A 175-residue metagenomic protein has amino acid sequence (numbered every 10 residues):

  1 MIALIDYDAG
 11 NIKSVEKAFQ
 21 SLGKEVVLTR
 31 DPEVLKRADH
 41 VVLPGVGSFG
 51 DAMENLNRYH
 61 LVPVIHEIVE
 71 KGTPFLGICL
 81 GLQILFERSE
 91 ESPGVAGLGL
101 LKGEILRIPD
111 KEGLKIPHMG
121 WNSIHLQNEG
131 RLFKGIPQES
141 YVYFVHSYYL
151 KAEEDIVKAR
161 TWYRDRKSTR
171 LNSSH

Functional and structural regions predicted by a protein language model:
M1-P74, F86, P93, E104-P109 (+2 more regions): N-terminal beta1-alpha1 cap of cysteine-dependent amidohydrolase-like domains
D6, Q83, H146, N172: Acidic active-site catalytic centers that drive phospho-/nucleotidyl reactions and related ester hydrolyses
K13, Q83, G99: Active-site phosphate/pyrophosphate-handling residues
P74-L76, Y141: Proline-centered loop/turn at the N-terminus of a beta-strand
G77, G81: Gly/Ala-rich beta-loop-alpha elbow adjacent to hydrolase catalytic centers
R88-Y163: Pocket-forming structural segment of enzyme catalytic cores
T169-H175: Conserved small/polar residues in nucleotide/adenosyl-binding loops
